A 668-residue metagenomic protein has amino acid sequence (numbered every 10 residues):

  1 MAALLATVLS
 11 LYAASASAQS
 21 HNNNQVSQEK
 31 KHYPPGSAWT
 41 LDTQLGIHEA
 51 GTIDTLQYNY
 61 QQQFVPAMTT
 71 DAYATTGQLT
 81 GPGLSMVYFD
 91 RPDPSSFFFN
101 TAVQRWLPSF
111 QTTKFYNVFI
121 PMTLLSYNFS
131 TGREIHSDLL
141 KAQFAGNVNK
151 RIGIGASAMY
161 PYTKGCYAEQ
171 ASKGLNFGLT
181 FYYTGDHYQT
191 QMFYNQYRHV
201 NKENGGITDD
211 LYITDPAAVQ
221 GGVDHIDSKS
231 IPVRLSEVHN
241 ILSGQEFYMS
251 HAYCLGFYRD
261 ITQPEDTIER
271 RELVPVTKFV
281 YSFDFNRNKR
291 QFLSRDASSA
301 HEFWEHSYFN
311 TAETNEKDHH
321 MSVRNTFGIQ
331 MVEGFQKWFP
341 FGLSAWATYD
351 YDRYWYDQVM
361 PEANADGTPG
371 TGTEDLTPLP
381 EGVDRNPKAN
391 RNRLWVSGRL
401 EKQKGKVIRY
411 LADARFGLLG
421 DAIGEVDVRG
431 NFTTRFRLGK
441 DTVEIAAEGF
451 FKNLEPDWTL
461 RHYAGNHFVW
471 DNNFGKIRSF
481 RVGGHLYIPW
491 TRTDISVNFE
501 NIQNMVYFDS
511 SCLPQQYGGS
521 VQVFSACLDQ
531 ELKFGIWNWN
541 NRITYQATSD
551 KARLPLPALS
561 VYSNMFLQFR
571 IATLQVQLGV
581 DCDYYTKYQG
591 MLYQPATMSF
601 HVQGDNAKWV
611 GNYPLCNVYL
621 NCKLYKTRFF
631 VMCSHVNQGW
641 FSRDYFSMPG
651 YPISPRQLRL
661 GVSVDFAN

Functional and structural regions predicted by a protein language model:
M1-N22, M632, P655-R656, G661-N668: Bacterial Sec-dependent N-terminal signal peptides
L11-A14, G132, K164-A168, L419-D421 (+1 more regions): A generic structural signal for short coil/turn motifs at secondary-structure boundaries
S15, G153, R628: Exposed beta-strand and adjacent loop surfaces of beta-rich binding modules that mediate intermolecular recognition
Q19-Q245, C254-T262, D266-R270, T433-V443 (+2 more regions): Membrane-proximal, glycine/serine-rich, low-complexity loop/turn segments characteristic of large bacterial
I120, R234-D296, N310-N668: Exposed, low-structure sequence patches enriched in small/polar residues
F303-Y308: N-terminal low-complexity tails
